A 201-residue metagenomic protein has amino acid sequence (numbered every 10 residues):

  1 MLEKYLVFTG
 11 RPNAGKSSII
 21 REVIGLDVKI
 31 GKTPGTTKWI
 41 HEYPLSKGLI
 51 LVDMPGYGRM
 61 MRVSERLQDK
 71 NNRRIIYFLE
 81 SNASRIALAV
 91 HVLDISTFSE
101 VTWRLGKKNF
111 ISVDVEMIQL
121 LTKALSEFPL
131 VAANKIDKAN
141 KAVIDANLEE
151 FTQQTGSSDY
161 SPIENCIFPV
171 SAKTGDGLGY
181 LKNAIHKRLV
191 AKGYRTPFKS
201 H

Functional and structural regions predicted by a protein language model:
M1-D69: Conserved G1/Walker A P-loop phosphate-binding module
Y5, E127, D137-H201: Canonical P-loop GTPase G-domain recognition
E22-V23, S64-L67, R104-K107, I144-L148 (+1 more regions): Short, glycine/charged-enriched secondary-structure capping and boundary segments
D27, N82-A83, K192: A general structural signal marking secondary-structure boundaries and capping sites
T36, G56-G58, I95-F98, I136-A139 (+1 more regions): Conserved nucleotide-binding/hydrolysis micro-motifs of P-loop NTPases
W39, F78, G177: Short acidic active-site motifs
N72-R73: Acidic/histidine-enriched, beta-strand-rich ligand/metal-binding domains
Y77-I163: Conserved C-terminal guanine-recognition region of P-loop GTPase G domains, centered on the G4
